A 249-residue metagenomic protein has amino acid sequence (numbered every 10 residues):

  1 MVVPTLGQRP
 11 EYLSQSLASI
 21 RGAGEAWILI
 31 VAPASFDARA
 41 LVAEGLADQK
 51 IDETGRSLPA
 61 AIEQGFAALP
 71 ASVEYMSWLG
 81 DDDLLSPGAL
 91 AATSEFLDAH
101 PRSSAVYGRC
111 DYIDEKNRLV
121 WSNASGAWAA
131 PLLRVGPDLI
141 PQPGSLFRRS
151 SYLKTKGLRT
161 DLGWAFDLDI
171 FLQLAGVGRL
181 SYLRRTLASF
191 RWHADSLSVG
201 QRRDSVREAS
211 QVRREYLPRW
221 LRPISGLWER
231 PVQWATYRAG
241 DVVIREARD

Functional and structural regions predicted by a protein language model:
V2-V3, S122, A127-E208: Conserved nucleotide-sugar donor-binding catalytic segment
V3-Q15, A34: Active-site beta-to-alpha loop of glycosyltransferases that engages the nucleotide-sugar donor
Q15-W27: Short, acidic, metal-binding catalytic loop of nucleotide-sugar glycosyltransferases
V31-L41, G80: A conserved acidic beta->alpha catalytic loop
E53-A71: Glycine-rich, basic loop-to-helix element that forms the pyrophosphate-binding segment of sugar-nucleotide handling
E53-T54, G80-D81, C110, T160 (+1 more regions): Short acidic donor-binding/metal-coordinating loop in glycosyltransferase active sites
V73-D83: Short beta-strand-to-loop acidic/aromatic patch adjacent to the donor-nucleotide binding site
L84, G88-V120: Conserved donor NDP-sugar-binding/catalytic core segment of glycosyltransferases
